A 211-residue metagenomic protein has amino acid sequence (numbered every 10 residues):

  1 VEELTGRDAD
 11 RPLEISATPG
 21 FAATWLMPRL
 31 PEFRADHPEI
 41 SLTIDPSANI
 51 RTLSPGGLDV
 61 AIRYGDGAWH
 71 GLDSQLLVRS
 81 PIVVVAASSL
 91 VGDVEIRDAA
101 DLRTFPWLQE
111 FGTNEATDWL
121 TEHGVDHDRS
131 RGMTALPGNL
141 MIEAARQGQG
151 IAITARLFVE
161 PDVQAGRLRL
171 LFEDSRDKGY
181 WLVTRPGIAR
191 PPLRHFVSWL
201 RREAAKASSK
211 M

Functional and structural regions predicted by a protein language model:
V1-D8, A207: Alpha-helical linker/hinge and terminal dimerization helices associated with HTH transcriptional regulators
G6-L13, D101-R103: Immediate post-signal peptide segment of exported/extracytoplasmic ligand-binding proteins
D10-H70: Central regulatory/effector-binding core of bacterial HTH transcription factors
A17, A86, T184-P186: Short beta-strand-to-loop capping motifs
P19, P106-Q109, P186: Short loop or secondary-structure boundary microenvironments that flank and position key functional residues
P55, G67-G179, A205-M211: C-terminal regulatory
A155, I188-R202, A207: Short amphipathic alpha-helical coupling segments at ligand-binding clamshell hinges and other catalytic/signaling
